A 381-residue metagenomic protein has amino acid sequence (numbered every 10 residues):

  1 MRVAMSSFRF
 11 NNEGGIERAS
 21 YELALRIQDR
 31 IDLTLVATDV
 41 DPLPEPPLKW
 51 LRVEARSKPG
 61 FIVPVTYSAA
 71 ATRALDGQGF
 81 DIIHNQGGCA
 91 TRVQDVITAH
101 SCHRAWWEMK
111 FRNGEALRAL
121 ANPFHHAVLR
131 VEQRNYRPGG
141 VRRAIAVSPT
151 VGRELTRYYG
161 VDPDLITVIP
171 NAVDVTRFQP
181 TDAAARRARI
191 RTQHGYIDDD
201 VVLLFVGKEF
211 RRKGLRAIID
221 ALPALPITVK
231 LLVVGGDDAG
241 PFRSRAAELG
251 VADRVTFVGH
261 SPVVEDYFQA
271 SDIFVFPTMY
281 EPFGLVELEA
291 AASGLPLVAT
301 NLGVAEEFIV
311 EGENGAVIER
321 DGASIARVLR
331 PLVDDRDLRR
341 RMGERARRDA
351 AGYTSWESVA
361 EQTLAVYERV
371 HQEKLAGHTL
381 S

Functional and structural regions predicted by a protein language model:
R18-L25, V201-A224, G240: A conserved mid-protein helix/loop that constitutes part of the nucleotide-sugar donor-binding site
N122-V147: Membrane-proximal helix-turn-helix segments that form the acceptor-binding/catalytic region of lipid-linked
T150, A172: Carbohydrate-associated surface elements
R189-T192, P331, L338-Y353, Q362-A365: A short, well-ordered alpha-helix in the C-terminal region of glycosyltransferases
K230-D253, V258, L338: Short, structured helix-loop element that forms part of the nucleotide-activated donor/catalytic region
H260, M279: Aromatic "clamp/platform" in nucleotide-sugar-dependent glycosyltransferases that forms part of the donor/acceptor
P296-A299, I309: Short hydrophobic beta-strand element within catalytic cores of glycosyltransferases and related nucleotide-activated
E311-G312, A316-G322, P331-D337: Conserved acidic donor-binding segment of nucleotide-sugar-dependent glycosyltransferases
